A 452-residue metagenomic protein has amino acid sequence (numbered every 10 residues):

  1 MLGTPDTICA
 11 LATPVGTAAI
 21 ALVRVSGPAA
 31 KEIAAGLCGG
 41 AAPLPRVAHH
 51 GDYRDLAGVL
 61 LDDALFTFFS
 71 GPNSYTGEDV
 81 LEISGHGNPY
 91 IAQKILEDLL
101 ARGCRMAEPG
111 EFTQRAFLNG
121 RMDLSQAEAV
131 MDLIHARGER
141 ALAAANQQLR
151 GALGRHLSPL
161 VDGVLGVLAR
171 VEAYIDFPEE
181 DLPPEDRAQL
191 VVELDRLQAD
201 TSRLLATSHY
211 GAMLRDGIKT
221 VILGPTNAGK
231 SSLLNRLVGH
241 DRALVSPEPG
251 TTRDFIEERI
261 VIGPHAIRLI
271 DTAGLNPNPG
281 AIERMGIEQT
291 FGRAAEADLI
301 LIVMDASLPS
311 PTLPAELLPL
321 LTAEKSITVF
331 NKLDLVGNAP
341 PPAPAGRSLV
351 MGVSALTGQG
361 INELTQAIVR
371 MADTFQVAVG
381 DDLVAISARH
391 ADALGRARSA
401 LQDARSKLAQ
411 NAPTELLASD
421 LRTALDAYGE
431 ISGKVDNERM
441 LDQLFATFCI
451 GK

Functional and structural regions predicted by a protein language model:
M1-A143, Q147, G151, I327: A glycine-rich (often HGG/GG-containing) alpha/beta subdomain
L2-V15, R54, E139-V261, N278-G280 (+1 more regions): C-terminal-of-GTPase-core extension/linker across diverse P-loop GTPases
G16, G27-A29, S70-S74, N88-Y90 (+5 more regions): Conserved nucleotide-binding/hydrolysis micro-motifs of P-loop NTPases
A18, R46-H49, E296-I300, T322-S326 (+1 more regions): Short glycine-/polar-rich loops that comprise or flank the Walker A/P-loop and associated switch/sensor motifs
H50-S70, G250-N278, E296-L299: Switch I (G2) and immediately adjacent beta-strands of P-loop GTPase domains
R105, A266-R268, L349: Conserved beta-strand segments of alpha/beta enzyme cores
L269, V303, V329: Generic enzyme active-site microenvironment
E283-S307: Inter-motif core of Ras-like GTPase G domains
